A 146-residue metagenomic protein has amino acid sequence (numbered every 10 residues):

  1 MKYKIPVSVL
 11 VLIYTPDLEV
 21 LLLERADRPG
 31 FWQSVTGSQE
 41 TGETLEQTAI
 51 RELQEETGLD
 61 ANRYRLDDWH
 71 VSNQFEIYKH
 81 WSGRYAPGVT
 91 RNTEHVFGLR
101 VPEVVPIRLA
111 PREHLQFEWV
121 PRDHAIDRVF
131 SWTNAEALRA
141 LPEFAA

Functional and structural regions predicted by a protein language model:
M1-V20, T41: Conserved N-terminal beta-strand and adjoining loop/helix that marks the start of the Nudix/MutT-like hydrolase domain
L22-R25: Short, acidic/hydrophobic/Gly-rich beta-strand patch recurrent on exposed beta strands that often constitutes part
R28-F31: A conserved beta-turn-beta hairpin within the catalytic core of GNAT-like acetyltransferases that forms part
Q33-T36: A short gly/proline-enriched turn/hairpin at secondary-structure junctions
Q39-W132: Unchanged
A137-L141: A small-molecule sensor/coupling module
E143-A146: Generic C-terminal helix-cap and adjacent flexible tail
